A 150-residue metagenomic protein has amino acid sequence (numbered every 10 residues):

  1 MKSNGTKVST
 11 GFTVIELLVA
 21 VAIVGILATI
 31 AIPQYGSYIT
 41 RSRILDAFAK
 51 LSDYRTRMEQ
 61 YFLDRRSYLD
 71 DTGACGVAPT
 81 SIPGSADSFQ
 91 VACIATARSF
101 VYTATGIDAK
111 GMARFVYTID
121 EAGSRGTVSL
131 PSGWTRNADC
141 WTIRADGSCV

Functional and structural regions predicted by a protein language model:
M1-K7: N-terminal secretory signal peptides that target proteins for export/translocation
K7-Y38: N-terminal single-pass transmembrane signal-anchor helix
V21, R41, F48: Conserved catalytic core of two-component sensor histidine kinases
S42-L45, S52-C75: Alpha-helix exit/C-cap motif
A49, D53, E121-S124: Hydrophobic alpha-helical segments of small multi-pass membrane proteins
L63-V150: Periplasmic/extracellular, small/polar-rich flexible segments of pilin-like filament-forming proteins
